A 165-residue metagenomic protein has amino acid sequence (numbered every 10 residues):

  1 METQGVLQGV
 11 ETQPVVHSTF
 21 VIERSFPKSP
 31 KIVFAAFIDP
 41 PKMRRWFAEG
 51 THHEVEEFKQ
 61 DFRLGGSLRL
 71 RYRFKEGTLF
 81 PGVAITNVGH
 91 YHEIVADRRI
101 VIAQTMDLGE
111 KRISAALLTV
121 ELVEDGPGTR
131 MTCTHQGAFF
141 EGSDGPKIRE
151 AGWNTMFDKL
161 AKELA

Functional and structural regions predicted by a protein language model:
M1-E54: Hydrophobic ligand-binding cavity/cleft-lining segments
M1-T3, E93, G137-A165: A conserved amphipathic terminal alpha-helix motif
T3, S67-K75, D97, A103-D107 (+1 more regions): Generic short beta-strand segments
H17-E23, P30-I32, S67, T86 (+3 more regions): Intrinsic-disorder/low-complexity, polar/charged segments enriched in Ser/Thr/Lys/Arg/Asp/Glu/Gln
V21, P41-G82: Short beta-edge strand/loop motif at the mouth of beta-sheet-based domains
R24, E57-Q60, N87-E93, A116-V123: Hydrophobic/aromatic beta-strand elements that line small-molecule binding cavities or substrate pockets in beta-rich
V33-F34, M43, L68, Y91 (+4 more regions): Hydrophobic pocket/interface hotspot
V101-N154: Beta-strand/loop substructures that line and gate deep hydrophobic ligand-binding cavities in soluble
